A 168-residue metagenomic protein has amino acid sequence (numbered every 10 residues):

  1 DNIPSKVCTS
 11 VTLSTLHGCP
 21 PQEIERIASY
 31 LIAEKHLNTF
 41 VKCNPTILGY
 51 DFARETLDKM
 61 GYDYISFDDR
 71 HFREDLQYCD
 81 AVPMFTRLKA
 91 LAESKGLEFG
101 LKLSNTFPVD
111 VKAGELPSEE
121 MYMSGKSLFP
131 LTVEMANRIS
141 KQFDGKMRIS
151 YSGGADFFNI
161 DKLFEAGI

Functional and structural regions predicted by a protein language model:
D1-S5, L16: Non-catalytic, alpha-helical, charged scaffold/linker segments that couple or flank catalytic or architectural cores
C8-L13, N38-K42, G96-K102, V109 (+2 more regions): Structural preference for beta-strand elements that scaffold enzyme active sites
S10-Q22, Q77, G145-D156: Active-site mouth loops of central-metabolism enzymes
C19-E34, F40-N44, L48-A53, E74-C79: Extended, H/D-rich, highly charged conserved domains that either
E23, S127-L131, A155: Short secondary-structure boundary/capping elements
E25-S29, K141, G145, G154-I168: Catalytic cores of alpha/beta
C43-G49, N105-V109, G153-N159: Active-site-proximal loop/turn and secondary-structure-junction residues that shape catalytic pockets, frequently
G49-G145: Glycine/Thr-rich beta-alpha phosphate-binding loop at enzyme active sites
